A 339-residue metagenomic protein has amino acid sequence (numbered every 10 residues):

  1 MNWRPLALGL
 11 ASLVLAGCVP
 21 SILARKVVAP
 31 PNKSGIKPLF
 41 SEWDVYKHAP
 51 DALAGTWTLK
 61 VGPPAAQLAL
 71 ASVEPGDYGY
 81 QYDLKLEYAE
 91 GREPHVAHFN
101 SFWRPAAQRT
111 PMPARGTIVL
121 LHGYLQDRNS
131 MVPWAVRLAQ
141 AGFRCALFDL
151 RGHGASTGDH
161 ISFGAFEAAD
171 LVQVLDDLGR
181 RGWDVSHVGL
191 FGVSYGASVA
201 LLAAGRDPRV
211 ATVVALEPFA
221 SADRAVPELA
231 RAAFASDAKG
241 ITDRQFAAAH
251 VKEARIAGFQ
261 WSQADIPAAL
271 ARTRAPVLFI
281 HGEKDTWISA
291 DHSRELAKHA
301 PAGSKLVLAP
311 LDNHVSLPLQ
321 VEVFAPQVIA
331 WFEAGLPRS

Functional and structural regions predicted by a protein language model:
C18-P113: An N-terminal hydrophobic leader/cap segment in hydrolases
A139-T157: Conserved alpha/beta-hydrolase
I161-G182: Alpha/beta-hydrolase active-site loop
A203-F259: Hydrolase active-site cap/lid region
T273, F279-H281, D285: Short beta-strand/loop motif that positions the catalytic acidic residue of the alpha/beta-hydrolase fold
A275, S289-K298: Short alpha-helix in the alpha/beta-hydrolase fold that links the catalytic acid
D312-E322: Catalytic histidine-centered segment of alpha/beta-hydrolase-like enzymes
Q320-S339: Catalytic active-site module of serine/aspartate enzymes centered on a nucleophile-bearing elbow/loop
